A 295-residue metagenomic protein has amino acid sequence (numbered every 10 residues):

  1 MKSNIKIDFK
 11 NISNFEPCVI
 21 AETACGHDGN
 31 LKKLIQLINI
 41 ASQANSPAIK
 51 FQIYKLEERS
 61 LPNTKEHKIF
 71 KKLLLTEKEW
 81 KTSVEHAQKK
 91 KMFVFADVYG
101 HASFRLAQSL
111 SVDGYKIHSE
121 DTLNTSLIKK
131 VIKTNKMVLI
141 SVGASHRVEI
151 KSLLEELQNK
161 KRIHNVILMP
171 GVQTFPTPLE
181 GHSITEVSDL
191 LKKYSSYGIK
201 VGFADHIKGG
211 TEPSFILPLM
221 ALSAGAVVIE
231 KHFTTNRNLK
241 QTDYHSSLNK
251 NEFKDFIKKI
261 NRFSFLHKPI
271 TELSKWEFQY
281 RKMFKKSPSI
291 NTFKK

Functional and structural regions predicted by a protein language model:
M1-K295: Catalytic cores and adjacent flexible loops of soluble metabolic enzymes that perform enolate/carbanion chemistry on
